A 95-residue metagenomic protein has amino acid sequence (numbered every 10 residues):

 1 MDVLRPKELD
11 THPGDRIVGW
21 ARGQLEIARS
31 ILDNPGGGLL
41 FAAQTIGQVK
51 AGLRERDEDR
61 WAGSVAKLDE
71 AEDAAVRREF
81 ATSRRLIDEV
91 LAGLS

Functional and structural regions predicted by a protein language model:
M1-S95: Long, charged/polar, soluble alpha-helical segments
